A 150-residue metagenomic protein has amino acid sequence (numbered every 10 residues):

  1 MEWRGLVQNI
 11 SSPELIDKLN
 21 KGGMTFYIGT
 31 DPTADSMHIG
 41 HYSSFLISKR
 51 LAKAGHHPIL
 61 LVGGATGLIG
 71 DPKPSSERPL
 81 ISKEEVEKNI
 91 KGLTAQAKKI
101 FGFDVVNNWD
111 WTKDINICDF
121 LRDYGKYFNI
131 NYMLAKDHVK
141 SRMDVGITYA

Functional and structural regions predicted by a protein language model:
E2-A150: NTP-dependent nucleotidyl-transfer catalytic core
